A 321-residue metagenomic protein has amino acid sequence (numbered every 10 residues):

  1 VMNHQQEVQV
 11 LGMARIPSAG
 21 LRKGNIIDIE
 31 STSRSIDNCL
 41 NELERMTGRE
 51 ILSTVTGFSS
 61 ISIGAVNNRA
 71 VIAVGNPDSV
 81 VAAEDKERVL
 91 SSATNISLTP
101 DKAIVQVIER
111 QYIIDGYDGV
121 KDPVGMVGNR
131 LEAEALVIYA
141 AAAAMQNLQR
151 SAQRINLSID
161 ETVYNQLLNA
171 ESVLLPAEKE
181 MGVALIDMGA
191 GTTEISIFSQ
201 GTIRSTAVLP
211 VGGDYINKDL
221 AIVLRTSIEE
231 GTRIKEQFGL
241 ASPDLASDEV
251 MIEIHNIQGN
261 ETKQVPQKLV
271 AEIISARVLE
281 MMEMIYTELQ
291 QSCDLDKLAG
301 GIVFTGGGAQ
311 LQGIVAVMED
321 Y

Functional and structural regions predicted by a protein language model:
V1, T193-I197: Short beta-strand scaffold segments in enzyme catalytic cores
M2-L185, T202-R204, G213, L224-I273 (+3 more regions): Nucleotide/phosphate-binding catalytic cleft detector across ATP-hydrolyzing and phosphate-transferring enzymes
T56-I61, G300-A309: Glycine-rich beta-strand-to-loop/alpha-helix junction loops that act as flexible
A140, D187, V208, T305-G307: Small/polar loops that bind or transfer phosphate-bearing groups
A190: Short, glycine/acidic-enriched loop or turn micro-motifs at the edges of active sites
R277-Y286: A general structural motif
T287-D296, G300-G306: Hydrophobic alpha-helical bundle architecture
